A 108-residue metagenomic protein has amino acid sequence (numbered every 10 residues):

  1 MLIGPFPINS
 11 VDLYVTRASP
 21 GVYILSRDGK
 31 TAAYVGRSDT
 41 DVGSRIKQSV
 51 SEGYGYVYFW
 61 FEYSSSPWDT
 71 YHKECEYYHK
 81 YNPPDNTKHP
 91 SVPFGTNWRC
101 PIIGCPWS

Functional and structural regions predicted by a protein language model:
M1-Q48, S64-C75, W98-S108: GIY-YIG nuclease catalytic motif and its immediate N-terminal context
L2, F6, Y56-F59, Y81: Aromatic-residue hotspot detector
V50-S51, N82: A generic structural signal for secondary-structure junctions that act as hinges or helix/strand caps at the edges
E52-S65: A short, basic-hydrophobic beta/loop patch
Y56-F59, T70, F94-T96: Short, intrinsically disordered/low-complexity patches at protein termini and at juxtamembrane boundaries
E76-T87: Short arginine-rich
D85-I103: Extended, charge-rich low-complexity interaction segments
